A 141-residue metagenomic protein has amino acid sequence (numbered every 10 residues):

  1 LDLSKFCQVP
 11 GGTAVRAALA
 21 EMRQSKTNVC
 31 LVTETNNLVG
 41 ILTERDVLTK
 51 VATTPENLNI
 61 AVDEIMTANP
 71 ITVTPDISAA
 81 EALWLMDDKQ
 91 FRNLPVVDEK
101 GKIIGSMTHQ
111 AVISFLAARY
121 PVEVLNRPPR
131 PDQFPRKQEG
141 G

Functional and structural regions predicted by a protein language model:
L1-K5, T43-T74, S78-D88, S106-G141: Tandem CBS (Bateman) regulatory domains
K5-Q8, N37-L38, T72, K102: Short, flexible active-site loop motifs that bind/organize anionic cofactors or intermediates
Q8-K26, T33, T72-Q90, V97 (+1 more regions): The conserved cystathionine-beta-synthase
M22-S25, C30-D46, M86, L94-Q110: A glycine-centered beta-loop-beta connector
